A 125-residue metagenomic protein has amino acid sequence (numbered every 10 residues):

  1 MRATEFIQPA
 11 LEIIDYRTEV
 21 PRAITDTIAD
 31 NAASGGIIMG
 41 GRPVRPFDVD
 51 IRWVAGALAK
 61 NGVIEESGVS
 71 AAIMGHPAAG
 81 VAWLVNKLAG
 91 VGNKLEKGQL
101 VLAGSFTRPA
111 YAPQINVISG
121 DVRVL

Functional and structural regions predicted by a protein language model:
M1-M74, P113: Catalytic-core "active-site belt" of small-molecule-metabolizing enzymes, emphasizing His/Asp/Glu-rich regions
R2, F6, W83-G90: Alpha-helical scaffold segments in soluble metabolic enzymes
R17-P21, G92-Q99: Flexible, glycine/charged-enriched surface loops at secondary-structure junctions
K60-N61, A103, R123: Short strand-turn-strand beta-turns centered on an Asx-Gly dipeptide
E65-E66, V91, R123-L125: Hydrophobic/basic alpha-helical segments enriched in Actinobacteria
G80-N86, Q99-L102: Short, structured beta-strand/loop micro-motifs enriched in basic residues and often containing a Trp
L95-R108, A112: Conserved metal-binding segment of the jelly-roll/cupin
A112-N116, G120-L125: Charged, cofactor-coupling segments
